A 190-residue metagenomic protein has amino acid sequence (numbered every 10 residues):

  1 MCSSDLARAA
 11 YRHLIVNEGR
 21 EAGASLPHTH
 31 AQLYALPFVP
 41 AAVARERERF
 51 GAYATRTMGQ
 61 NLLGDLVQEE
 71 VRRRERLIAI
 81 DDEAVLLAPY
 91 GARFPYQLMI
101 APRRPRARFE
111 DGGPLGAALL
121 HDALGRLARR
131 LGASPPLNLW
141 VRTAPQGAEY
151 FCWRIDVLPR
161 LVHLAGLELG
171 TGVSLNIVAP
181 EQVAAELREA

Functional and structural regions predicted by a protein language model:
M1-A190: HIT superfamily nucleotide-processing domains
